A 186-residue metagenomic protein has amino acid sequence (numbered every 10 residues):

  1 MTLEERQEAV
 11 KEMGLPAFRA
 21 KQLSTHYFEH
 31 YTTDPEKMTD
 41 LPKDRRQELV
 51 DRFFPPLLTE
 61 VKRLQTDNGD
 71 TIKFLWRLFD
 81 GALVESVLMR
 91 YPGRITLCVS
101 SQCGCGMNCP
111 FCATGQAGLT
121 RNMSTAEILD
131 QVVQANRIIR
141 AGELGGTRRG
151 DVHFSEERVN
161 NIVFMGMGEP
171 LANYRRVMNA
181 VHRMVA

Functional and structural regions predicted by a protein language model:
M1-I95: Flexible, acidic/Gly-rich N-terminal and inter-domain linker regions that tether and position cofactor-handling modules
T66, S100-S101: Short linear Ser/Thr-Pro motifs
V84-S100, G106-A186: Conserved Radical SAM active-site core
